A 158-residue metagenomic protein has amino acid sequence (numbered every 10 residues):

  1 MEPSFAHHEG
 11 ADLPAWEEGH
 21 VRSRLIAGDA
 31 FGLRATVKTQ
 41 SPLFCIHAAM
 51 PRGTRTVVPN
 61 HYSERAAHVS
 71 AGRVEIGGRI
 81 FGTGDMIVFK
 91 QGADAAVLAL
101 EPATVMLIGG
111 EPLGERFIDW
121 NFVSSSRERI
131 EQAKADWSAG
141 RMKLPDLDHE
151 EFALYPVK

Functional and structural regions predicted by a protein language model:
M1-K158: Jelly-roll (double-stranded beta-helix
